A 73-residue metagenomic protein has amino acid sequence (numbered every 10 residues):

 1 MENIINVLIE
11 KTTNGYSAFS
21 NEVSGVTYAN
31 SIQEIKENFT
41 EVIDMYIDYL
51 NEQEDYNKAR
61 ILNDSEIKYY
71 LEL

Functional and structural regions predicted by a protein language model:
M1-I5, E37-L73: Short, charged, surface-exposed hinge/linker loops at domain edges that act as mobile lids or interdomain connectors
N3, L8-S20: Short aromatic-glycine-(Arg/Gly/Cys) micro-motifs in beta-strand/loop hairpins
V7-I9, V26, I47: Hydrophobic aliphatic residue packing
T12, S24, E66-K68: Intrinsically disordered, low-complexity regions of eukaryotic proteins
T12-T13, T27, T40: Residue-identity detector for threonine
Y16-F19, G25, I43: Preference for short coil/turn "hinge" residues that link or interrupt alpha-helices
V23-E34: A short, exposed loop/beta-hairpin motif centered on an aromatic-Gly-Thr core
